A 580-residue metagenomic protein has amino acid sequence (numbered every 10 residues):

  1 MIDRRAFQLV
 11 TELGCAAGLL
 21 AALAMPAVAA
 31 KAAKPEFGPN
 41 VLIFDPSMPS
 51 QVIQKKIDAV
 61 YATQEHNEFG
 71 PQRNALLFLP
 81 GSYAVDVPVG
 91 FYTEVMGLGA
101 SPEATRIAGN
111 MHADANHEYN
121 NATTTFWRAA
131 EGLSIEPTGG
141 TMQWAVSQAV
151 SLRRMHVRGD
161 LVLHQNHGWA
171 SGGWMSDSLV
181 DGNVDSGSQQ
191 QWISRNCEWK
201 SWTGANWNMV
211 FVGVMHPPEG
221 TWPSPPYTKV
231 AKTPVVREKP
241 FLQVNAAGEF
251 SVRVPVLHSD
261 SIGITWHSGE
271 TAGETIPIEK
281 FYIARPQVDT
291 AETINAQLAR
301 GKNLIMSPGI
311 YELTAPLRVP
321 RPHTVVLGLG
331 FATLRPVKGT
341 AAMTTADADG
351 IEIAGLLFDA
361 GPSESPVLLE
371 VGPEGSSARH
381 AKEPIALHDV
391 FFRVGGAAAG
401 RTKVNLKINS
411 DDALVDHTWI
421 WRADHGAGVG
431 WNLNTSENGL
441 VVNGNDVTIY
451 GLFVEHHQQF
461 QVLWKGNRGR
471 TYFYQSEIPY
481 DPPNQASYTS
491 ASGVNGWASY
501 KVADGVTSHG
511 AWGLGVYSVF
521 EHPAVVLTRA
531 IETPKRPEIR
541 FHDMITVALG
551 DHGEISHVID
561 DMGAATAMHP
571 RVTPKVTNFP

Functional and structural regions predicted by a protein language model:
R4-T11: N-terminal export leaders
T11-A24: Bacterial N-terminal signal peptides
A29-P580: Extracellular/periplasmic carbohydrate-active domains that bind, remodel, or depolymerize complex polysaccharides
